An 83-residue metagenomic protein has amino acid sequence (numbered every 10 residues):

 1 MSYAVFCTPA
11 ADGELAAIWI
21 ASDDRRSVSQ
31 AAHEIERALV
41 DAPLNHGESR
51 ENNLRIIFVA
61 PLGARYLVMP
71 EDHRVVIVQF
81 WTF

Functional and structural regions predicted by a protein language model:
M1-G63, M69-V76, F80-F83: Basic, Lys/Arg-enriched alpha-helical interface segments
